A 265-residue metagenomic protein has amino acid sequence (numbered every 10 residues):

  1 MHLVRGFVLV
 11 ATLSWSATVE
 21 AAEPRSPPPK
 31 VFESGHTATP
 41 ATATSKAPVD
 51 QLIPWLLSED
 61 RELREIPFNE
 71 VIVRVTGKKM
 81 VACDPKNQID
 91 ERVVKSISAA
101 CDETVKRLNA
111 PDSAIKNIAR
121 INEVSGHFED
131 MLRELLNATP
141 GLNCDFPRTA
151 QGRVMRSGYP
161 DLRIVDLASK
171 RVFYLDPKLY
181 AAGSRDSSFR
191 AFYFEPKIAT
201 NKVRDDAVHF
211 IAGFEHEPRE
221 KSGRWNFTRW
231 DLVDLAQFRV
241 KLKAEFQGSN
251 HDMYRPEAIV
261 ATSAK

Functional and structural regions predicted by a protein language model:
M1-R5: Positively charged n-region of N-terminal signal peptides that target proteins for export
G6-W15: Bacterial N-terminal signal peptides
S16-P24: Boundary at the C-terminal end of the N-terminal hydrophobic targeting segment
P28-M131: Interdomain/boundary linker segments immediately adjacent to catalytic/signaling cores
E129, R133-V165, S169: A short acidic/basic microdomain associated with nuclease active sites
L162-I164, F173-A181: Conserved catalytic cores of phosphodiester-cleaving nucleases, focusing on short active-site segments
Y180-H216: Short, charged, amphipathic alpha-helix that recurs within catalytic cores of restriction-modification and other
V203-A264: Domain-level recognition of nuclease-like catalytic cores that cleave nucleotide substrates
